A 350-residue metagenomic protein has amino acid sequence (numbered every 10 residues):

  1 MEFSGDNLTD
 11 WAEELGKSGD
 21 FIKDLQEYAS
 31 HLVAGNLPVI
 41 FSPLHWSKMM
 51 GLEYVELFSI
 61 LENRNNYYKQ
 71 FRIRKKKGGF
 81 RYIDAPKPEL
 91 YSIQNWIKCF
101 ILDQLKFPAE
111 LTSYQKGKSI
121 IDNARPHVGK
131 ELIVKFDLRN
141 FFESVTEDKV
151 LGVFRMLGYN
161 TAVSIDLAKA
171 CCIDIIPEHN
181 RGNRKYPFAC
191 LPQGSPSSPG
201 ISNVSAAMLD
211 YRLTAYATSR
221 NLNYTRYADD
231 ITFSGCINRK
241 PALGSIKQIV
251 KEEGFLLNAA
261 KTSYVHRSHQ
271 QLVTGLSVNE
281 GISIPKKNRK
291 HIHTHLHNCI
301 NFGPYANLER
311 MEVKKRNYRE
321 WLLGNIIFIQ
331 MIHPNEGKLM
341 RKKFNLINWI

Functional and structural regions predicted by a protein language model:
M1-I73, F80-F136, F141-A162, K169-S195 (+2 more regions): Right-hand nucleic-acid polymerase module
N223-R226: Short beta-strand
